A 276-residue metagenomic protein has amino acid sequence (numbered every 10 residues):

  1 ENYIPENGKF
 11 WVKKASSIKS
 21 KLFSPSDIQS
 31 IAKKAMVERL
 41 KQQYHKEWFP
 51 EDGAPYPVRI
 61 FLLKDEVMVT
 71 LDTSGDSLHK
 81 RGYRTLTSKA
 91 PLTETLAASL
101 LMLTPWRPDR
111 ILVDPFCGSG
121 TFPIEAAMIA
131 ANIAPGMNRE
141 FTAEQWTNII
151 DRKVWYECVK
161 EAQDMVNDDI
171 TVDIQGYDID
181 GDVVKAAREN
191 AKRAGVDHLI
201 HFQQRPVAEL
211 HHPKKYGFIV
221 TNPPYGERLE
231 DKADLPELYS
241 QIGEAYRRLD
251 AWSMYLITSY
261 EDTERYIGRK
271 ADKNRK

Functional and structural regions predicted by a protein language model:
E1-N7, K192-L210, K214, R247 (+2 more regions): Non-catalytic accessory regions of SAM-dependent methyltransferases
E1-Y56: Non-catalytic nucleic-acid substrate-recognition regions in nucleic-acid-modifying enzymes
K13-A15, F61-L103: Class I S-adenosyl-L-methionine
S17-S20, S77, P224-R228: A short, flexible beta-alpha/helix-coil linker loop
S26-K34, E38, E94, K185 (+2 more regions): Short, well-ordered alpha-helical segments
L92-H211, E227-R228, D234: Conserved S-adenosyl-L-methionine
T171-D173, Y177, G181-A186, E227-K276: Conserved Class I SAM-dependent methyltransferase catalytic core
I219-V220: Hydrophobic beta-strand segment of the Class I
